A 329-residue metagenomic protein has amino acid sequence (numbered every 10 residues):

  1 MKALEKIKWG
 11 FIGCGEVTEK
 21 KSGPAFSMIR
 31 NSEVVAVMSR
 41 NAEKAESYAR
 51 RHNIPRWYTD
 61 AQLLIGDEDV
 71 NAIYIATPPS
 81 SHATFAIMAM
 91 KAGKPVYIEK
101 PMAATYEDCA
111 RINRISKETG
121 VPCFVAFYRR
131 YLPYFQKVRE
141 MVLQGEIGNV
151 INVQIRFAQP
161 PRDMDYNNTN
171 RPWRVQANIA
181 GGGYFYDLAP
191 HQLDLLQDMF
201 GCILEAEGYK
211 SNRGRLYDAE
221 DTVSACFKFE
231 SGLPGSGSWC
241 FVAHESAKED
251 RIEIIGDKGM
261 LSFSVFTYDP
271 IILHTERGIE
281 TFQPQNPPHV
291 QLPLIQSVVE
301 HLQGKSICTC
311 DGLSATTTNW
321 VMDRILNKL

Functional and structural regions predicted by a protein language model:
M1-H52: N-terminal Rossmann-like dinucleotide-binding module
M1-K6, S32, A72-Y74, E230 (+1 more regions): C-terminal helix-rich "cap/oligomerization" subdomain common to oxidoreductases
T18, Y58, I98, C123-V125 (+2 more regions): Hydrophobic residues in well-ordered beta-strands that form the structural core
R40, Q283-Q296: Active-site loop of classical SDR/Rossmann-like NAD(P)-dependent oxidoreductases, centered on the catalytic Tyr-X3-Lys
N41, H52-I115: Beta-loop-alpha module in the N-terminal Rossmann-like domain of NAD(P)-dependent dehydrogenases, especially those
R111-R129, N149-I151: Rossmann-fold dehydrogenase core element
R129-Y209, R213-L216: Predominantly a Rossmann-like dinucleotide-binding segment in NAD(P)-dependent oxidoreductases
D187, L193-Y268, I295-K305: Contiguous beta-strand/loop segments that form the cofactor/metal-binding neighborhood of enzyme cores
